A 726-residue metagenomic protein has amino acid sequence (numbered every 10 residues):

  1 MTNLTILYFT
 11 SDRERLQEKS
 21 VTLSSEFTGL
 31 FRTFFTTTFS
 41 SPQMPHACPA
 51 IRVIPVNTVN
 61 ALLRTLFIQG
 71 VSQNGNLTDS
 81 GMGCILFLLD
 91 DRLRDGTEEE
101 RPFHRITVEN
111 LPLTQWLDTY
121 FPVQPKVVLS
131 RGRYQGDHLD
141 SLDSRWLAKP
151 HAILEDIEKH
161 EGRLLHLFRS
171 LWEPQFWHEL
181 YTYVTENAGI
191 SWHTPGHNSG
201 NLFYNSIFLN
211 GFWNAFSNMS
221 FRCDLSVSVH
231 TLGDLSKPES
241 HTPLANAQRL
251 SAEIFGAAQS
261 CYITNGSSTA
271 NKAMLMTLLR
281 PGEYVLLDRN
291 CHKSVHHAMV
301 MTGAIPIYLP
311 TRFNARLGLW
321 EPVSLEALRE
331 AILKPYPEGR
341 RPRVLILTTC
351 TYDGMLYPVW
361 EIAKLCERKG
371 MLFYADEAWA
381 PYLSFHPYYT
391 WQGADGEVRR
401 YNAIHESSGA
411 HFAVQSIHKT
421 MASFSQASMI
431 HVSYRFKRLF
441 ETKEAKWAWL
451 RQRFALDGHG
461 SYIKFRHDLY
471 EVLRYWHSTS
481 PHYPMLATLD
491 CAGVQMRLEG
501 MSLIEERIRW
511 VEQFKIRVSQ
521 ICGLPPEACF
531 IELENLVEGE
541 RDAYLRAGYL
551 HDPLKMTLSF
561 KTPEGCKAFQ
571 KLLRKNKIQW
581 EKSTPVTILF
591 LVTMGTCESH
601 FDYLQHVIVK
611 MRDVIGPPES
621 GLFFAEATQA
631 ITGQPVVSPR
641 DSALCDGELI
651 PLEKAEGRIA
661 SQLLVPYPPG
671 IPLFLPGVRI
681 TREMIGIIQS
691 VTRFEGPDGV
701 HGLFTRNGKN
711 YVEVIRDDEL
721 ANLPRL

Functional and structural regions predicted by a protein language model:
T2-L225, V229-G233, E253, A448-R451 (+1 more regions): Non-catalytic terminal extensions of PLP-dependent enzymes
I54-V59, L63-D79, D95-L113, E239 (+1 more regions): Conserved PLP-enzyme active-site core in the AAT-like
G83-L86, Q259, Y284, V344: Structural motif
Q124, A258, P281-G282: Secondary-structure boundary/capping positions in well-ordered alpha/beta enzyme cores
G196, G266, G354-M355, G677: Glycine-centered small-residue hotspots that permit tight backbone geometry or close packing
S217-T269: Conserved N-terminal alpha-helix of the aminotransferase class I/II PLP-enzyme fold
Q248-R249, H296, A363, Q570: Short glycine-/small-residue-rich flexible loop motifs, especially phosphate/cofactor-binding loops
A252-G256, L275, L279, R693: Generic short alpha-helical segment signal, independent of protein family or function, capturing local helix propensity
